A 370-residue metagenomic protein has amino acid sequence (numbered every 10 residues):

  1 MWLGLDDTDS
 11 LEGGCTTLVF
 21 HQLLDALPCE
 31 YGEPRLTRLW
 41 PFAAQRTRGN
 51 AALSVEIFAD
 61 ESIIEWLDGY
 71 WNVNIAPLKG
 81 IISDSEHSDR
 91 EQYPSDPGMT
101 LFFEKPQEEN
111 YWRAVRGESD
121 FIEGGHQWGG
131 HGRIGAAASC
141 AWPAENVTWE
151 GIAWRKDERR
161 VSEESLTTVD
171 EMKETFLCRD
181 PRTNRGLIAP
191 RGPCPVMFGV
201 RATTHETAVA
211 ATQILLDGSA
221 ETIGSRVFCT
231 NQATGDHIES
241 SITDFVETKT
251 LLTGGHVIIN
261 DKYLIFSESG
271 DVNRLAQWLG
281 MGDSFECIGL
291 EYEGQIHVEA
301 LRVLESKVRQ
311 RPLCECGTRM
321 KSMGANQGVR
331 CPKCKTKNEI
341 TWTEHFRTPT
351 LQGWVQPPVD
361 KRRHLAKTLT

Functional and structural regions predicted by a protein language model:
W2-R38: N-terminal ordered "arm"
T17-V19, L27, R35-R38, F42 (+3 more regions): Long, charge-rich boundary regions
L24-D60: Glycine/small-residue-rich interface belts in oligomeric ring/scaffold proteins and their assembly partners
E61-D236: Long, hydrophobic alpha/beta structural blocks
A202-H205, N231-T253, E286, V308-P312: Structural detector for short beta-strands of small beta-barrel domains
H237-I238, G270-C287: Short nucleic-acid-contacting surface segments enriched for D/E, G, S/T with interspersed K/R
T248-G270: OB-fold (S1/OB) nucleic-acid-binding surfaces
R302-L365: Cys/His-rich short segments
